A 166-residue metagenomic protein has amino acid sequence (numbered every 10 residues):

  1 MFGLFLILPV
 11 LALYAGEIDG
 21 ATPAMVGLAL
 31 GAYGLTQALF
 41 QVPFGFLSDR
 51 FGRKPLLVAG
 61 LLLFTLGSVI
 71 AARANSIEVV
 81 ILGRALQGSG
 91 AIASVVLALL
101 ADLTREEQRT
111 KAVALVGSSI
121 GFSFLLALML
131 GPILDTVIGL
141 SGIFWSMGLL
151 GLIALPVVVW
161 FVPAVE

Functional and structural regions predicted by a protein language model:
V10-P23: Short amphipathic helix-loop junctions that connect adjacent transmembrane helices in Major Facilitator Superfamily/SLC
A12, S123-D135: Small-residue (Gly/Pro/Ala) motifs that create kinks and tight helix-helix packing interfaces
A21-L30, V113: Juxtamembrane helix-start elements in MFS-like secondary transporters
G34-V42, F124-L125: Residue-level signature of mid-helix packing/kink "hotspots" within the transmembrane helices of 12-pass Major
L39-N75: Conserved MFS/SLC helix-loop-helix module at the cytosolic interface between two early adjacent transmembrane helices
G67, E78-L86: Paired small-residue
G83-I120: Cytoplasmic helix-loop-helix junction between adjacent transmembrane helices in 12-TM secondary transporters
L149-E166: C-terminal membrane-cytosol helix-exit motif in multi-pass small-molecule transporters
